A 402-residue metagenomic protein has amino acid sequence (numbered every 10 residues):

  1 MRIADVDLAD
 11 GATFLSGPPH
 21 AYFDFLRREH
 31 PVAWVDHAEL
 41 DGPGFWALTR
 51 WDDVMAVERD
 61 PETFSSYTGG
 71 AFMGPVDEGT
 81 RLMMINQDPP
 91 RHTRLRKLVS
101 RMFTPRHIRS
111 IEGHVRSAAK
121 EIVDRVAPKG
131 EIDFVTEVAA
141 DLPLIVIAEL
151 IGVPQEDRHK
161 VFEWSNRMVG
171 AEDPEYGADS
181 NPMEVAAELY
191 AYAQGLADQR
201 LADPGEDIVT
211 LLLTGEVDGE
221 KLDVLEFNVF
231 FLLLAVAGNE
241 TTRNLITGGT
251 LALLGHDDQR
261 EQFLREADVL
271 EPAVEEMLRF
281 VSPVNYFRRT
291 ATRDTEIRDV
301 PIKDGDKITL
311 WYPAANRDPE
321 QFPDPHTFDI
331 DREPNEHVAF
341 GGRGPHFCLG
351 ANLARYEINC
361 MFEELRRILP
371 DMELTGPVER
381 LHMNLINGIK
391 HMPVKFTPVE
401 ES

Functional and structural regions predicted by a protein language model:
M1-S402: Cytochrome P450
